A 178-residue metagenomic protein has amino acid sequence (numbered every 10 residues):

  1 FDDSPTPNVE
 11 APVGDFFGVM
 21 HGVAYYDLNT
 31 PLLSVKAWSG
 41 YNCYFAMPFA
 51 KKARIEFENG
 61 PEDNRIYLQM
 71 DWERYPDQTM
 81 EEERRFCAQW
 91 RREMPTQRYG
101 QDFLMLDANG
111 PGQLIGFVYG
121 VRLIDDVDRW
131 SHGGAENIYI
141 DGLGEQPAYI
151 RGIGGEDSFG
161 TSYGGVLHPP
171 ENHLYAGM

Functional and structural regions predicted by a protein language model:
F1-M178: Beta-strand-centric surfaces of beta-sandwich/beta-rich domains
